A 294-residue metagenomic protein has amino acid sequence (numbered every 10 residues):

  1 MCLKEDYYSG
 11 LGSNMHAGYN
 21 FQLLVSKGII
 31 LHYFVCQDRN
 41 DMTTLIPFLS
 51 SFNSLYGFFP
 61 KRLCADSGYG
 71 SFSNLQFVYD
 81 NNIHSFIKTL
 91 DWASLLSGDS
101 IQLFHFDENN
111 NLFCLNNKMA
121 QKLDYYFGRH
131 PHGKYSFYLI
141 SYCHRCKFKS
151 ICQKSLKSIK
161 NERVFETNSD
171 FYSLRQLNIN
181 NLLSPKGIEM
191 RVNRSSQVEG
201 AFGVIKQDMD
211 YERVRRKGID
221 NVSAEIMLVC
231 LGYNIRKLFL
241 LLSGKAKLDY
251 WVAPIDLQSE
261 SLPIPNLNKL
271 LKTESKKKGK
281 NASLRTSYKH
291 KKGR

Functional and structural regions predicted by a protein language model:
M1-R294: Anion-binding and metal-coordination hotspots
